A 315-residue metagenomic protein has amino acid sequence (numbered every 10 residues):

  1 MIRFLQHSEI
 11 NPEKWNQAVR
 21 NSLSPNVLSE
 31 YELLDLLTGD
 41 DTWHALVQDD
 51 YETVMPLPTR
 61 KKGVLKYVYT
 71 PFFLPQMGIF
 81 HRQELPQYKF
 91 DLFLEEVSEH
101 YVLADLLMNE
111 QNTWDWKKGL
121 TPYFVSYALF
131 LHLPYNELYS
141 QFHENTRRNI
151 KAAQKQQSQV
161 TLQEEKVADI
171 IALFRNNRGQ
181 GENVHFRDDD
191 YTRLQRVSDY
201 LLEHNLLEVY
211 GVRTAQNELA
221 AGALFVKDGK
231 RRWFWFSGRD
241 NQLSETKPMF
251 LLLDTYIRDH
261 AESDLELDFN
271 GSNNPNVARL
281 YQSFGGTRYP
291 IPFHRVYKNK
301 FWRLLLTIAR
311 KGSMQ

Functional and structural regions predicted by a protein language model:
I2-D49, M55-V64, N109-S244: A conserved beta-strand-loop-helix scaffold within acyl/acetyltransferase catalytic domains
D41-W43, E99-L103, L207, E262-D264: Short, high-confidence coil segments that cap the C-terminus of an alpha-helix and link into the following beta-strand
K61-Q76: Conserved acyl-donor/pantetheine-binding loop and adjacent beta-alpha core of acyl/acetyltransferases and related
P75-Q83, Q242: The substrate-binding groove and active-site-proximal loops of carbohydrate-active enzymes, especially glycoside
P86-S126: Non-catalytic accessory segments adjacent to catalytic cores
Y88-E95, R196-L304: Aromatic (often tryptophan-rich) hydrophobic motifs at membrane interfaces
D105, T161, E266-N270: Short catalytic-loop micro-motif centered on adjacent basic/acidic residues
Q111-Q156, S263, G271-Q315: Terminal substrate-recognition subdomain of acyl/acetyltransferases
